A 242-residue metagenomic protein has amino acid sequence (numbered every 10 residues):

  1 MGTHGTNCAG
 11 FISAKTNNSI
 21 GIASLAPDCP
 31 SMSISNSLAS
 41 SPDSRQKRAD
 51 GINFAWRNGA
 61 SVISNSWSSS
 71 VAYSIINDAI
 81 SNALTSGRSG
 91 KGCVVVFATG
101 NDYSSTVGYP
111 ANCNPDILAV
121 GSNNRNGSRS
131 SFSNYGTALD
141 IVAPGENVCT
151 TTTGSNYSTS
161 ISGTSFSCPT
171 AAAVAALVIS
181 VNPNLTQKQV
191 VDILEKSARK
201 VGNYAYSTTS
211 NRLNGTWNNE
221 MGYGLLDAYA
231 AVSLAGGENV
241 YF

Functional and structural regions predicted by a protein language model:
M1-H4, N82, D227: N-terminal domain-start motif of subtilase-like serine proteases
M1-I75, I117, G121-N124, N182-Q187 (+1 more regions): Subtilisin-like peptidase catalytic core
T3, A26, G90, N112 (+2 more regions): A generic fold-level signal
H4, I76, S167, A171: Hydrophobic (often cysteine-bearing) scaffold residues that line and stabilize catalytic clefts of nucleotide/cofactor
C8, W56-G154, K188-R199: Catalytic-core segments of hydrolase enzymes
A9-S13, I34-S37, S61, S131 (+2 more regions): Hydrolase catalytic cores
S19-I20, R48-G51, S81, Y103-G108 (+1 more regions): A generic local structural motif
G100, A228-F242: Secreted peptidase-domain scaffold signal
